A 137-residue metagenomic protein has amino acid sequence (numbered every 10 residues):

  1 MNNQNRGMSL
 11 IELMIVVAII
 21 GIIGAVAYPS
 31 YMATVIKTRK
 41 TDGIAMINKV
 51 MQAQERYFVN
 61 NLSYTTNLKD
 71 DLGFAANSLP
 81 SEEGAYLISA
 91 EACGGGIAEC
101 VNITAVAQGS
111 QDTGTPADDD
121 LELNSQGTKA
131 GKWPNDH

Functional and structural regions predicted by a protein language model:
M1-Y31: N-terminal single-pass transmembrane signal-anchor helix
N5, T34-T41, A45, G96 (+1 more regions): Residues at secondary-structure transition points
L10-L13, Q54, A105: Conserved hydrophobic beta-strand within the GNAT/NAT acetyltransferase core sheet that lines the active-site cleft
V17, I44, M51: Conserved catalytic core of two-component sensor histidine kinases
A27, T34, Q54: Conserved alpha-helical elements of the SDR catalytic core
P29, A45-N48: Surface-exposed alpha-helical interface segments used for non-catalytic interactions
K37, T41, K49-D70: Alpha-helix exit/C-cap motif
V59-H137: Periplasmic/extracellular, small/polar-rich flexible segments of pilin-like filament-forming proteins
